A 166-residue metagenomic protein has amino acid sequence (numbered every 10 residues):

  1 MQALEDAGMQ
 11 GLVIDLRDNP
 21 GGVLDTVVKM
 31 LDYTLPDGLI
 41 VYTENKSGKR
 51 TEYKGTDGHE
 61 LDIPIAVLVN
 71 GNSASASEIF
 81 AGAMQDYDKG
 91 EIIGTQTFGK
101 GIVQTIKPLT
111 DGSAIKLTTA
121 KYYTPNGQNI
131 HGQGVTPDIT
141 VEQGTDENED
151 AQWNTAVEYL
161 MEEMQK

Functional and structural regions predicted by a protein language model:
M1-K100, Q104-T110: Cleft-lining beta-strand/loop regions that shape enzyme active-site pockets
M1-Q10, H131-M161: C-terminal, low-ordered peptide segments at domain boundaries
L16, V69, T119-K121, Q143: Flexible glycine-/small-residue-rich
D111, K116-A120: Short acidic, Pro/Gly- and aromatic-enriched capping/linker segments at domain boundaries
T124: Short, acidic, Ser/Thr-enriched surface-loop or helix-capping motifs
Q165-K166: Short, solvent-exposed mixed-charge patches
